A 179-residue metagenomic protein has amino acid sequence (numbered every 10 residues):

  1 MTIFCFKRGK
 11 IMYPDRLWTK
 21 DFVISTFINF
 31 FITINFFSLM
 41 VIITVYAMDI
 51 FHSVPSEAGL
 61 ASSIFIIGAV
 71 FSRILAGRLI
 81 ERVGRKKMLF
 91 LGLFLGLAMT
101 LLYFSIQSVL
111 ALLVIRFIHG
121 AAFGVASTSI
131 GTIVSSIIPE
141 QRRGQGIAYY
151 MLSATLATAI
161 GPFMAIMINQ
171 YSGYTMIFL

Functional and structural regions predicted by a protein language model:
K20-F51, A58: Helix-loop boundary and gating motifs at the non-cytosolic
S25, L110-R116: Short hydrophobic/alpha-helical segments at membrane-entry points of transmembrane helices in Major Facilitator
N29, S62, I66, I147-T155: Small-residue-rich transmembrane alpha-helices and their cytosolic helix-loop interfaces in multi-pass secondary
H52, G84, S105-A111: Helix-breaking motifs and short loop linkers at transmembrane-helix boundaries and internal kinks in secondary membrane
I66-I74, T158-A159: Residue-level signature of mid-helix packing/kink "hotspots" within the transmembrane helices of 12-pass Major
F71-F104: Conserved MFS/SLC helix-loop-helix module at the cytosolic interface between two early adjacent transmembrane helices
I115-S153: Cytoplasmic helix-loop-helix junction between adjacent transmembrane helices in 12-TM secondary transporters
Y149-L179: Helix-loop-helix hairpin linking two adjacent transmembrane segments in secondary transporters
